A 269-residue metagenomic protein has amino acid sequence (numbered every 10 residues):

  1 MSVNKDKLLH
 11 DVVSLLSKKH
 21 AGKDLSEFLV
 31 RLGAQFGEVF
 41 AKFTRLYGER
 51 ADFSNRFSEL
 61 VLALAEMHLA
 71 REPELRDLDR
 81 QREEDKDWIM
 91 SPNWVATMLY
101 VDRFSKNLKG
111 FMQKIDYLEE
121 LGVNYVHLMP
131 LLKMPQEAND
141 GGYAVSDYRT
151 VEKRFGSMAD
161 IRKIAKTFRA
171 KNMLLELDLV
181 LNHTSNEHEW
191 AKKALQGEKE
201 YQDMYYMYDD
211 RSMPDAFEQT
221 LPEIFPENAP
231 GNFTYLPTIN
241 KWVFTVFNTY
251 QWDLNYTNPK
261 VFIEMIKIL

Functional and structural regions predicted by a protein language model:
M1-I266: Acidic/aromatic-lined carbohydrate-recognition and catalytic surfaces of CAZymes acting on diverse glycans
